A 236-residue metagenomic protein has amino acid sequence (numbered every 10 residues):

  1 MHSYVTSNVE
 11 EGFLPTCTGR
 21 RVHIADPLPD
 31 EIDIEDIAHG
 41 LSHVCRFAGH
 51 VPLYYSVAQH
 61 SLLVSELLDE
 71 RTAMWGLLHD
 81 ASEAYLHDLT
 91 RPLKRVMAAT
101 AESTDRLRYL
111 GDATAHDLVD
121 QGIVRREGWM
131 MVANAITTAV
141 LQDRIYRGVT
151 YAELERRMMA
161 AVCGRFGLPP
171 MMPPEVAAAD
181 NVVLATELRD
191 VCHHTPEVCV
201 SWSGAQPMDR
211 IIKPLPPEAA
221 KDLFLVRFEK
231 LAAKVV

Functional and structural regions predicted by a protein language model:
M1-V236: Metal-dependent phosphohydrolase cores
